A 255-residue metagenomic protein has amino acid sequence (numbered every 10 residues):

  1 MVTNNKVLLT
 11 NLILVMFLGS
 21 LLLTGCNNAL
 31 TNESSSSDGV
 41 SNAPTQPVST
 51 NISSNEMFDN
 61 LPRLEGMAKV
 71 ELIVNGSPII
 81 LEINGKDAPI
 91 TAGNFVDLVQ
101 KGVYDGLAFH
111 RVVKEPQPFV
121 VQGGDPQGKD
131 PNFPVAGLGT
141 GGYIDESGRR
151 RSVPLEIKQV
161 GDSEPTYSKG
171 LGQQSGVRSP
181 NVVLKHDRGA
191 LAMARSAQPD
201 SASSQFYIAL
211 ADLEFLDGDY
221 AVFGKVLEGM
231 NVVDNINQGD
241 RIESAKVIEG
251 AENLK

Functional and structural regions predicted by a protein language model:
V2, L21, G25-K255: Cyclophilin-like peptidyl-prolyl cis-trans isomerases
V2-I13: Bacterial N-terminal signal peptides that target proteins for export
L12-L22: Bacterial N-terminal signal peptides
